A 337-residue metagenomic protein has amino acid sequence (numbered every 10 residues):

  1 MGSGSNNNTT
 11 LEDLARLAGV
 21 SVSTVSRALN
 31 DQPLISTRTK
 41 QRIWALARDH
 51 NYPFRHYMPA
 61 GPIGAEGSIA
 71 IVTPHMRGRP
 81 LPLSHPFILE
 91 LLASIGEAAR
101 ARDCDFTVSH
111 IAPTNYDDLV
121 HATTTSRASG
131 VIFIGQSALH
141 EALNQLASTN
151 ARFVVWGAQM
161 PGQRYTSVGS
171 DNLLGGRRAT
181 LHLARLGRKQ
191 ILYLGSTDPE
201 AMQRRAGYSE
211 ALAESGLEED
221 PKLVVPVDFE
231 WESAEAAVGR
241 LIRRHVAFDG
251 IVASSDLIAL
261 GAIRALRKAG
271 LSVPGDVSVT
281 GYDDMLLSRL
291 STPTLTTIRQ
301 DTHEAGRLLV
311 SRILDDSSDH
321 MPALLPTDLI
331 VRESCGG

Functional and structural regions predicted by a protein language model:
M1, N6, E66-L181, R243 (+1 more regions): Alpha-helical recognition/docking segments in bacterial nutrient-uptake and carbohydrate-utilization systems
M1-A65: N-terminal helix-turn-helix DNA-binding module of bacterial transcription factors
S68, R188-Q190, D249: Residues that mark the start of a beta-strand
R77-E90, V108-Y116, S167-R178, L194-G239 (+3 more regions): Hinge/beta->alpha junction and helix N-cap segments in small-molecule ligand-binding domains
A128-G135, L192-G195, V224, H245-S255 (+1 more regions): Periplasmic-binding protein-like
T149-F153, K189, P274-V277: A short helix->loop->beta-strand "cap" motif at the edges of active sites that frequently abuts
G239-G337: Flexible loop/turn connectors
